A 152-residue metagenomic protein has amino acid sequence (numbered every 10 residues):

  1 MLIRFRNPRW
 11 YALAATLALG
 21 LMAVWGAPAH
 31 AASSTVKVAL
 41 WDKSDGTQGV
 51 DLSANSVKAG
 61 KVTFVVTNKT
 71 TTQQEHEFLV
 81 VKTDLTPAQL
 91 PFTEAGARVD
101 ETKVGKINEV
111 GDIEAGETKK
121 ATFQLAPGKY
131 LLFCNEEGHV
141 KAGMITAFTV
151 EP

Functional and structural regions predicted by a protein language model:
L2-A15: Bacterial N-terminal signal peptides that target proteins for export
A12-V24: Bacterial N-terminal signal peptides
W25-A31: Sec/Tat signal peptide C-region and signal peptidase I cleavage site
A32-K61: N-terminal edge beta-strand
S53-V80, K119-F133: Beta-strand cores of secreted/periplasmic/IMS beta-sandwich domains, seen most often in copper-related folds
T72-Q73, G111-P152: Extracellular/periplasmic metallocenter environments
V81-A88, T149-P152: Short edge-strand/loop segments of extracellular domains
L85-L125: Extracytoplasmic beta-sandwich strand-turn segments characteristic of Greek-key/jelly-roll folds
